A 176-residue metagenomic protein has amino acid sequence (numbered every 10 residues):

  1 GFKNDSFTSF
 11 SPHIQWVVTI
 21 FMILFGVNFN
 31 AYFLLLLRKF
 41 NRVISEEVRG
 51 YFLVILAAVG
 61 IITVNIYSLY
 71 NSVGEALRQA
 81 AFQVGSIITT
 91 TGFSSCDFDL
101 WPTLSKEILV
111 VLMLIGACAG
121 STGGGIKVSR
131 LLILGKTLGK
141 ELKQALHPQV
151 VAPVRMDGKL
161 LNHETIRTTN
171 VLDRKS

Functional and structural regions predicted by a protein language model:
G1-K175: Membrane-proximal intracellular helices of multi-pass ion channels
